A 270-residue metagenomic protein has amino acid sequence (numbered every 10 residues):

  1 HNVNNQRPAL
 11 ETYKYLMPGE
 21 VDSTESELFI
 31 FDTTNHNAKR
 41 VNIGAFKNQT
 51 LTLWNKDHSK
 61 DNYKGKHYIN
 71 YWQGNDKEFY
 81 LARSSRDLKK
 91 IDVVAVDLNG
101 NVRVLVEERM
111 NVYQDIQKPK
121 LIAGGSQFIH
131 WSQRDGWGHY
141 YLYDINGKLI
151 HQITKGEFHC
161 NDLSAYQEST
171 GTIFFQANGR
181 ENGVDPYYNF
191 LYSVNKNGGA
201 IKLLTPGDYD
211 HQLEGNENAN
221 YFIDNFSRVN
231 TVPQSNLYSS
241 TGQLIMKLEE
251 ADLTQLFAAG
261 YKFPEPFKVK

Functional and structural regions predicted by a protein language model:
H1, E25-E27, K66-Y71, D76-S84 (+5 more regions): Non-catalytic accessory segments flanking enzyme active sites
H1, G19-D22, N70-N75, Y80-D87 (+9 more regions): Beta-strand C-termini and the immediately following turn/loop, strongest in propeller blades
H1-K56, Q243-L256: Predominantly five- to eight-bladed beta-propeller fold
S26, H36, I91, G138-Y140 (+4 more regions): Repetitive beta-architecture junctions, highlighting loop-to-beta-strand starts across blade-like repeats
F29-F31, D92-V94, Y141-Y143, Y192-V194 (+1 more regions): Conserved hydrophobic/aromatic positions in well-ordered beta-strands
T33-H36, D97-G100, D144-K148, N195-G199 (+1 more regions): Short loop/turn segments that connect beta-strands within beta-propeller blades
K39-V41, F46-A82, K120-S126: Histidine-/acidic-rich catalytic cores in large beta-rich domains
D57-K60, R103-E107, L149-T154, A200-T205: A short beta-strand motif characteristic of beta-propeller blades
